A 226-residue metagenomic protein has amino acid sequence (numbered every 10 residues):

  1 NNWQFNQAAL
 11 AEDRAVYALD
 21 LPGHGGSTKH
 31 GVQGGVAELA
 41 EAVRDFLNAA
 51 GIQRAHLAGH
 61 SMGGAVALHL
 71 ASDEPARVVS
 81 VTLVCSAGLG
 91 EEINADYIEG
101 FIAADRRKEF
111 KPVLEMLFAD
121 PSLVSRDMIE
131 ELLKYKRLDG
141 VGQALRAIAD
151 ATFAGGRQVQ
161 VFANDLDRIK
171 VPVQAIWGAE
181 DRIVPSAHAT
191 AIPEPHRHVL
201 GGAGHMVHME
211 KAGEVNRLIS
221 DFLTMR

Functional and structural regions predicted by a protein language model:
Q4-A11, Y17-A58, N216-S220: Active-site loop/oxyanion-hole signature of alpha/beta-hydrolase fold enzymes
G59, G63, A67: Gly/Ala-rich beta-loop-alpha elbow adjacent to hydrolase catalytic centers
L68-D73, V79-P112: Flexible "cap/lid" loop of the alpha/beta hydrolase fold
E92, A104-R168: Conserved alpha/beta-hydrolase catalytic His-Asp/Glu region
G156, A179-V184: Acidic catalytic loop of the alpha/beta-hydrolase fold
I169, A175-W177: Short beta-strand/loop motif that positions the catalytic acidic residue of the alpha/beta-hydrolase fold
P185, P193-M206: Catalytic histidine neighborhood in serine/cysteine hydrolases with alpha/beta-hydrolase-type architecture
A203-A212, N216: Catalytic histidine-centered segment of alpha/beta-hydrolase-like enzymes
